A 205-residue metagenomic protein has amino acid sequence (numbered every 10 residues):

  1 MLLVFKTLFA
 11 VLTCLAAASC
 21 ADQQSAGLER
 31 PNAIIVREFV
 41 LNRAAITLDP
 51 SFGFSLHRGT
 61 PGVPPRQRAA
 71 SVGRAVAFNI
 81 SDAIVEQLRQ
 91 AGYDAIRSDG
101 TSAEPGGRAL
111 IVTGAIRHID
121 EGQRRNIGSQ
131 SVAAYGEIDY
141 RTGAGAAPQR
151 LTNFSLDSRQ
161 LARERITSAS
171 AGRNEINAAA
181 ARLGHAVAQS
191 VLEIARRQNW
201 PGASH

Functional and structural regions predicted by a protein language model:
M1, Y93, D99, A178-H205: Extended alpha-helical regions
M1-F9: Bacterial N-terminal signal peptides that target proteins for export
C20-D82, R165, A169, Q189-H205: A structural "domain/chain start" motif
A21, A91, S98-Q149, Q160-A162: Surface-exposed short loop/turn segments
V63-V72, R141-I194: Short secondary-structure boundary motifs at beta->alpha junctions and helix caps
S71-T101: Mid-chain, structured segments of secreted extracytoplasmic proteins
